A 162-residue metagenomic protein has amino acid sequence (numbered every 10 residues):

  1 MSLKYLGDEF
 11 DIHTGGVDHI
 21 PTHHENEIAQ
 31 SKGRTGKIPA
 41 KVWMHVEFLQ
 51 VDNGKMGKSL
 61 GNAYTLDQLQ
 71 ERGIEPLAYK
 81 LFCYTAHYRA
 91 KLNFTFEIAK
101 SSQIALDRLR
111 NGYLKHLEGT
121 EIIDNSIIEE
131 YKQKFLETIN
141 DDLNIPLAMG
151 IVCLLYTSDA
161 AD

Functional and structural regions predicted by a protein language model:
M1-H116: Alpha-helical recognition segments enriched in aromatics with Gly/Pro capping that present substrate-recognition
F96-A99, T138-L143: Short, contiguous acidic/charged loop-to-helix segments that flank catalytic cores in large enzymes
L106, Y131-F135, L155: Short amphipathic alpha-helical coiled-coil/interface segments
K115-E130: Short, glycine- and charge-enriched coil/turn segments that flank and shape catalytic ligand pockets
I128-K134, D141, I145-M149: Core structural elements
Y156-D162: Conserved small/polar residues in nucleotide/adenosyl-binding loops
